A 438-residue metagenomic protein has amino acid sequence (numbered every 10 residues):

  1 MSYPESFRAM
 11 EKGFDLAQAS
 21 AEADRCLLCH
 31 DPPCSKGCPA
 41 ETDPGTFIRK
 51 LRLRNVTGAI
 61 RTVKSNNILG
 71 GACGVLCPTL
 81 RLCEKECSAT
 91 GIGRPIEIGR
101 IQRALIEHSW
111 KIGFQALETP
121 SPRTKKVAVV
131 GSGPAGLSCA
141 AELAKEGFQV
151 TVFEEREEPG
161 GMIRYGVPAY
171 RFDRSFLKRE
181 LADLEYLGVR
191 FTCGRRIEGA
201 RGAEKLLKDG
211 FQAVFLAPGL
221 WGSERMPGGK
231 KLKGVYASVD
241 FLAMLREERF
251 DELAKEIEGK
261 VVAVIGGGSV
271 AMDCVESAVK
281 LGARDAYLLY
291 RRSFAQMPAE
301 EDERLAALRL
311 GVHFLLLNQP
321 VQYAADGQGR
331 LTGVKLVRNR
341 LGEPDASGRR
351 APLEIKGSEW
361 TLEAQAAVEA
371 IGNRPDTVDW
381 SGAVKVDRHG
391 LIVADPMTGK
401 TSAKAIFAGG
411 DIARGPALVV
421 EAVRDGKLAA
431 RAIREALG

Functional and structural regions predicted by a protein language model:
Y3-E22, D43-V75, I92-T119, L245-R246: Ferredoxin-type iron-sulfur electron-transfer modules in oxidoreductases and energy-metabolism complexes
L28-L53, A72-L105, T151, E158 (+2 more regions): Iron-sulfur cluster-binding cysteine motifs and their immediate structural context in ferredoxin-like electron-transfer
A104-S121, A182-G199, S223-L281, D387-M397 (+1 more regions): Glycine-rich dinucleotide-binding loop and its adjacent helix/turn
S121, K126-V130, K178-G228, Q322-L331 (+4 more regions): Feature captures the FAD/FMN-dependent oxidoreductase FAD-binding
K126-T151, A271-V279: N-terminal Rossmann-like FAD-binding beta1-loop-alpha1 element of flavoenzymes
Q149-V152, R156-F191, V275-Q322: Rossmann-like dinucleotide-binding cores of NAD(P)H-dependent redox enzymes
K233-G259, P344-P416: FAD-site-proximal beta/loop scaffold in flavoenzymes
C274, I412-G438: A conserved FAD-binding loop/helix module that cradles the flavin
